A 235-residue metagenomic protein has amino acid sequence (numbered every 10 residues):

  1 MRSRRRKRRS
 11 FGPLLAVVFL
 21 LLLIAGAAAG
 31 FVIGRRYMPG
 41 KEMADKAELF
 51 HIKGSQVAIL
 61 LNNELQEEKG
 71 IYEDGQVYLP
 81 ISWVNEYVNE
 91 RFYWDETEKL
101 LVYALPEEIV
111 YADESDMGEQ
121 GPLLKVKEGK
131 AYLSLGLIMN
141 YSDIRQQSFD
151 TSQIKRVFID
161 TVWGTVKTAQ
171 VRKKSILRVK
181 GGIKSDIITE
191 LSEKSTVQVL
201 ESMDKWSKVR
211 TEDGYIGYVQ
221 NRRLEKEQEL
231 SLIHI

Functional and structural regions predicted by a protein language model:
R2-V199, M203, R223-L232: Primary recognition of N-terminal secretory signal peptides and signal-anchoring hydrophobic helices
E107-E108, E212-G214: Glycine-centered tight beta-turn/hairpin loop motif at sheet-sheet or coil-to-beta transitions
R178, R210, Q220: Residue-level detector of conserved, well-ordered beta-strand and adjacent loop positions that form binding/recognition
K194, S207-T211: SH3/SH3-like beta-barrel fold
S202, T211-E212: Short glycine/proline-enriched turns and hinge-like loops at secondary-structure junctions
D213-R223: A short macromolecule-binding patch
